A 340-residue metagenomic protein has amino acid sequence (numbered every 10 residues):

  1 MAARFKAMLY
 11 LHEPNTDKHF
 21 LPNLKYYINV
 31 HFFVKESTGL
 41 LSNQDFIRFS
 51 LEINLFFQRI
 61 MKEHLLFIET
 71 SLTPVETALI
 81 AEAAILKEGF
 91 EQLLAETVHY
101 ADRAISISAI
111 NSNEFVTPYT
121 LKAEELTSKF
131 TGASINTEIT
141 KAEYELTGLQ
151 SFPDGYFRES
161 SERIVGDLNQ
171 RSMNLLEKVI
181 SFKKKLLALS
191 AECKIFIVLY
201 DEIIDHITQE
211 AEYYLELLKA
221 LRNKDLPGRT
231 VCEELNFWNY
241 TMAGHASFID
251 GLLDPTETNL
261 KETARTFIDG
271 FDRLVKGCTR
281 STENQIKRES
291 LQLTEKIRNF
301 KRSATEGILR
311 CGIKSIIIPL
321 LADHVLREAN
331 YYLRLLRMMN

Functional and structural regions predicted by a protein language model:
M1-S37: N-terminal amphipathic/basic-hydrophobic helices that include classical n-h-c signal peptides and signal-anchor
N23-N340: Surface-exposed peri-terminal alpha-helical interaction modules
